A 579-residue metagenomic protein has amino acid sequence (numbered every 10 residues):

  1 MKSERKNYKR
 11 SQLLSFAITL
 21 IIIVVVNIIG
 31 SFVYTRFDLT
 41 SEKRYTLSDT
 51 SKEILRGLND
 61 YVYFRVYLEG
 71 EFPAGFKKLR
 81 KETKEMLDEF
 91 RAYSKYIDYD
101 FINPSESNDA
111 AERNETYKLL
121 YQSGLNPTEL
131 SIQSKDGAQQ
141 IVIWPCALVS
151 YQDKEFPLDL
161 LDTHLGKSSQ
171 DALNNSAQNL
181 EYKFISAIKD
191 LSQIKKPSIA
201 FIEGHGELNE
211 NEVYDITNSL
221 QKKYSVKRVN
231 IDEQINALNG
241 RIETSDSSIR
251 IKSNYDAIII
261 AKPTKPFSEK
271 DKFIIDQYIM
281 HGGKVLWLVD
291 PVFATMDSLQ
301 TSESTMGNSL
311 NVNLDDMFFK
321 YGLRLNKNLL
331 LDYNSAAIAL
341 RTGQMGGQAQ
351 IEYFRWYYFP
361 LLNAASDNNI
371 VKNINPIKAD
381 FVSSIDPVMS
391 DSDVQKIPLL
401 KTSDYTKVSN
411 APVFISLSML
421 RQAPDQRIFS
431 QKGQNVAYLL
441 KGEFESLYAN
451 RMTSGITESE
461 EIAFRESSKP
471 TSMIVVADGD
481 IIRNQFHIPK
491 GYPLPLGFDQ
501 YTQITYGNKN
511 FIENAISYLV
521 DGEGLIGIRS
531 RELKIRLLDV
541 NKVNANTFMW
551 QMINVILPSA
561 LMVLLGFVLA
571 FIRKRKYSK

Functional and structural regions predicted by a protein language model:
K2-S41, L537-K579: C-terminal signal-anchor/stop-transfer transmembrane helix together with its immediate cytosolic, Lys/Arg-enriched
N7-K265, K272, D276, D290: Juxtamembrane extramembrane loops of integral membrane proteins
D60, P197, K327, A449 (+4 more regions): Intrinsically disordered or highly flexible coil/loop and linker segments, enriched in small and charged/polar residues
I132-D136, N328-I338, R531-L533: Short linear loop/turn motifs
Y151, D159-L160, E203, L400-S403 (+3 more regions): Pocket-edge structural micro-motifs
K167-Q170, N410, F486-H487, L537-D539: A short, polar/proline- and glycine-enriched secondary-structure boundary/capping micro-motif
Y182, Q193, N209-G524: Acidic, S/T/G-rich, low-cysteine, solvent-exposed domains in lumenal/extracellular/periplasmic regions of secretory
Y518-N546: Juxtamembrane amphipathic/hinge helix adjacent to a transmembrane helix
